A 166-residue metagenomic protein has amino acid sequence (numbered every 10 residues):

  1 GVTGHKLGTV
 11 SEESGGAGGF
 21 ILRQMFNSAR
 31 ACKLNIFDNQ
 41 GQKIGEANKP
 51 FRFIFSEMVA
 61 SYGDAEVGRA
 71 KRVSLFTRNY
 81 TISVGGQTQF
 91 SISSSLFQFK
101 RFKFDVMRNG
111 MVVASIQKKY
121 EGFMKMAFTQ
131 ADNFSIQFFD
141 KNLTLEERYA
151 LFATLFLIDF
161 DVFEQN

Functional and structural regions predicted by a protein language model:
G1-K33, N39-I44, K49, I54-E57 (+1 more regions): Low-complexity or membrane-interfacial segments used for flexible interactions
